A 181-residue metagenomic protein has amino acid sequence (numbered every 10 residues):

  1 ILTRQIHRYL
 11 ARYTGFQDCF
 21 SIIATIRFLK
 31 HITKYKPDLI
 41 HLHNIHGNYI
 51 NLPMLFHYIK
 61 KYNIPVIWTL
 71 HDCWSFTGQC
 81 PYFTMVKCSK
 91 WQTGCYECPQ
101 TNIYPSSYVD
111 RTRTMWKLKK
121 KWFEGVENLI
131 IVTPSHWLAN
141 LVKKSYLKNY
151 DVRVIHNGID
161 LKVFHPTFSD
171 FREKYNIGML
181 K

Functional and structural regions predicted by a protein language model:
I1-L39: A conserved catalytic-core segment of Leloir-type glycosyltransferases
K30, H57-K61, P65, W74 (+2 more regions): Membrane-proximal helix-turn-helix segments that form the acceptor-binding/catalytic region of lipid-linked
K30-I50, I64-H71: Short N-terminal targeting/anchoring amphipathic segment
N44-Y49, L70-P81, P99-Y108: A short, histidine- and acid-enriched strand-loop-helix "catalytic/donor-clamping" loop that lines the nucleotide-sugar
M54, G78-F83, S145, H165-F168: Short aromatic-enriched loop/helix-cap "lid" or pocket-rim segments at secondary-structure transitions that line
T112, W116-K119, H165-G178: A short helix/loop element that forms part of the nucleotide-sugar donor recognition site in Leloir-type
V132, I155, K174-K181: Conserved donor-binding/catalytic core segment of Leloir-type glycosyltransferases
W137, G158: Carbohydrate-associated surface elements
